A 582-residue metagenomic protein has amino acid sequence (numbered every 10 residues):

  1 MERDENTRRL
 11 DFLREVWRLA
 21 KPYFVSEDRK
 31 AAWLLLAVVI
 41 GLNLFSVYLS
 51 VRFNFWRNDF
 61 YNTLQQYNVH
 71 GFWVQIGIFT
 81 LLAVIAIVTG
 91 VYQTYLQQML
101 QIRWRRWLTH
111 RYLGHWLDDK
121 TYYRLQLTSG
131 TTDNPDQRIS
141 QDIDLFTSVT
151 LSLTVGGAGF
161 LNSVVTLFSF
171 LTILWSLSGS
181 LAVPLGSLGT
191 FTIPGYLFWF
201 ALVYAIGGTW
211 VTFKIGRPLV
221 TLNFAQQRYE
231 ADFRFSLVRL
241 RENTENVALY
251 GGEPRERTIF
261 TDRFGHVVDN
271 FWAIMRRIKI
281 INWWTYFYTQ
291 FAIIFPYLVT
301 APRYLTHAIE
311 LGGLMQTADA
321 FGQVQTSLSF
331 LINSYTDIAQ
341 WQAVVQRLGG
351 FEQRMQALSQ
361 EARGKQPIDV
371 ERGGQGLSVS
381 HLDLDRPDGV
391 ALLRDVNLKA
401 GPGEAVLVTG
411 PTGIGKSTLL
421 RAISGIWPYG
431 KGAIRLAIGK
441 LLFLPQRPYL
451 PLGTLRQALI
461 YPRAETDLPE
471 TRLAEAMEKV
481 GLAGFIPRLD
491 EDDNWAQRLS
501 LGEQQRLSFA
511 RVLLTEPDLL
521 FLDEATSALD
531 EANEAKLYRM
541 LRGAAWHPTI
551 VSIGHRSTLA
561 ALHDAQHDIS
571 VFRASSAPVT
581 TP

Functional and structural regions predicted by a protein language model:
M1-K21, I102-T147, R228-N270, Q342-M355: Extended non-transmembrane interhelical loops and adjacent amphipathic helices of multipass membrane proteins
M1-S50, D59-F79, Q93, Q97 (+5 more regions): Membrane-integrated ABC transporters
D28-S50, Q66-R106, L127, S187-R217 (+1 more regions): Transmembrane-helix motif of ABC transporter permease domains
V38-G41, F45, N54, G159-S187 (+4 more regions): A hydrophobic transmembrane-helix motif
T131, Q346, E352-L407, G430-A437 (+2 more regions): Primarily ABC-family ATPase nucleotide-binding module
G216, V220, A231, N246-G252 (+4 more regions): Cytosolic ends of transmembrane helices, especially the final helix of ABC transmembrane type-1 domains
A422, A458, E491-P582: ABC-family ATPase nucleotide-binding domain "signature/switch" substructure
P448-N494: Conserved "ABC signature" C-loop
